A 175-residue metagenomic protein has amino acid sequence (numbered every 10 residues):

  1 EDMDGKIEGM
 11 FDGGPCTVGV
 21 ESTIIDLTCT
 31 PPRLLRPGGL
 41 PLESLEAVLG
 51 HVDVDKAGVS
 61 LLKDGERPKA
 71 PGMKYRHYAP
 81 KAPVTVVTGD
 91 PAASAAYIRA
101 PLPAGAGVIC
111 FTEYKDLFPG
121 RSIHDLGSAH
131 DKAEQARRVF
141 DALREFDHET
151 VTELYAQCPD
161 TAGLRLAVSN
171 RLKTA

Functional and structural regions predicted by a protein language model:
E1-A175: Active-site-adjacent structural elements in enzyme catalytic cores
